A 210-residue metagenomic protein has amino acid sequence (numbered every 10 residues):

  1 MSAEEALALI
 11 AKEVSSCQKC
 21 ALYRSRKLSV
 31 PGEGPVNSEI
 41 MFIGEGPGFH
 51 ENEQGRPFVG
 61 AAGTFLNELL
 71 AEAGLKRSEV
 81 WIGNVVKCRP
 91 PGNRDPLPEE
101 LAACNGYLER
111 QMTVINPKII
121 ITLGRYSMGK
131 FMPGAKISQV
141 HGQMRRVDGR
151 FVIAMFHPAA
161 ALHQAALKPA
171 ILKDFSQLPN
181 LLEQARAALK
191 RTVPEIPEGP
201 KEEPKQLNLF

Functional and structural regions predicted by a protein language model:
M1-A61, I196-F210: Active-site and ligand/interface coordination hotspots across diverse enzymes and nucleic-acid-associated assemblies
E4, A11, P47, W81-N93: Short, basic/glycine-rich phosphate-binding loops at helix/coil junctions that contact nucleotide phosphates
A6, F58-F65, E100, A170: Short acidic-hydrophobic sequence patches enriched in Asp/Glu that either
H50-W81: Glycine-rich, small/polar surface segments that engage phosphate groups of diverse ligands
A73, R77-S78, V85-F210: Glycine/proline-rich loop-helix segments at beta-alpha junctions forming the active-site rim of enzyme cores
